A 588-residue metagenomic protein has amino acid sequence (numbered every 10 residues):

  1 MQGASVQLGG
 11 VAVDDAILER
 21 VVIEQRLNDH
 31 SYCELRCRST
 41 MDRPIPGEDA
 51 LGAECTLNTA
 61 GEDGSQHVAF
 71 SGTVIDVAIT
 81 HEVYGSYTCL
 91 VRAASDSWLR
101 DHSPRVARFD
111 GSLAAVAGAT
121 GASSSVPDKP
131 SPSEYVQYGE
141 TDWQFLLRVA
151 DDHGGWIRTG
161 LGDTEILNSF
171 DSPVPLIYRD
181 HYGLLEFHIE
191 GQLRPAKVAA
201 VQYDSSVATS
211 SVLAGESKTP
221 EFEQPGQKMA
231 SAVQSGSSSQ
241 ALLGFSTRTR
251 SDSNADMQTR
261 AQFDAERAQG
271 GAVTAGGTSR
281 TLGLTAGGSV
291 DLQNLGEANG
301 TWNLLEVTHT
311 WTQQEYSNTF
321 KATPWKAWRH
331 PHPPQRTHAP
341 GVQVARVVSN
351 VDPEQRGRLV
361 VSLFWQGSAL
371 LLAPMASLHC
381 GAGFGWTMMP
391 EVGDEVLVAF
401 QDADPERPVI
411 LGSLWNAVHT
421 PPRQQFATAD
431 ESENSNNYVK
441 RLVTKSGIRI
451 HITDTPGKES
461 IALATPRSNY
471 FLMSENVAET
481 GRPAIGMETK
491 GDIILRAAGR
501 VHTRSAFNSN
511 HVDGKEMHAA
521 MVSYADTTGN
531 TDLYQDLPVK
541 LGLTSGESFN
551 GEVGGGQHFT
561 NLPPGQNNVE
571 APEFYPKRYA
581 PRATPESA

Functional and structural regions predicted by a protein language model:
M1-S103, A272: Assembly/oligomerization scaffold segments
E62-T73, E297-L305, A403-S413: Short, Lys/Arg- and Gly-enriched loop/turn segments at beta-strand edges
S71, A339-P353: Structural detector for short beta-strands of small beta-barrel domains
A78-A93, E165, T310-T323, Q355-V360 (+3 more regions): Short, solvent-exposed secondary-structure boundary/capping segments
E82-V83, G111-L113, G139-P324: Extended, domain-scale alpha-helical bundle/helix-rich regions
W98-V116, S124-D152, G276-R280, A382: Short acidic/polar beta-strand-loop edge motifs in secreted extracellular and Gram-negative envelope-associated
T120, V149, A200, E221 (+6 more regions): Right-handed beta-helix
P324-P340: Short boundary/loop segments of OB/S1/cold-shock single-stranded nucleic-acid-binding domains
